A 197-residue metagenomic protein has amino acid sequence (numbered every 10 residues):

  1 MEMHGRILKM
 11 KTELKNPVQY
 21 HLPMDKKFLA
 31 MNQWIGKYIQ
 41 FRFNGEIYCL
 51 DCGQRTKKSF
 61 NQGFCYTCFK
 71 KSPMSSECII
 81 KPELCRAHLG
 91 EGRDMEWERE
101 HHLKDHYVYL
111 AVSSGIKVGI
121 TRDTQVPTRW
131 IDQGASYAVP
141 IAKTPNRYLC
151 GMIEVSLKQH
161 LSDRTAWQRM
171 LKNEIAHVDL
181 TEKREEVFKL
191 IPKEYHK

Functional and structural regions predicted by a protein language model:
M1-K197: Non-catalytic accessory segments flanking enzymatic or RNA/DNA-binding domains
